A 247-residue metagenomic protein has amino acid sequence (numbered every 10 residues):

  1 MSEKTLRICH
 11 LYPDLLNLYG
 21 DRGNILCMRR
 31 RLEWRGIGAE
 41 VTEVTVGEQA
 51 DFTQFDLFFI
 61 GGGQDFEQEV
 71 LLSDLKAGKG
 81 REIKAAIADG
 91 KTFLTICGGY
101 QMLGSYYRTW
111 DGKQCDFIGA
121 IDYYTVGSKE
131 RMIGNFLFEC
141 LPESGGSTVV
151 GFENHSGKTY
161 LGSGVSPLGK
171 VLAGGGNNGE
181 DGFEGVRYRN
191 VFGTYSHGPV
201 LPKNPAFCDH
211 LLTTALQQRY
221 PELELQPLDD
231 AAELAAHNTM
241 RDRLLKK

Functional and structural regions predicted by a protein language model:
M1-A85, P202-K247: N-terminal beta1-alpha1 cap of cysteine-dependent amidohydrolase-like domains
K4-L6, S144-V149, R187-F192: Beta-strand-turn-beta hairpins that frame and shape the catalytic cleft of phosphate-ester-processing enzymes
T5, G38, G90, Q114-F117 (+1 more regions): A generic structural signal for alpha->beta connector loops
Y12, S156-K158, G198-V200: Glycine-rich beta-alpha junction loops
L57-G61, L94, G193-Y195: Structural motif
D65-P142: Cysteine-nucleophile active-site neighborhood
D111-E184: Pocket-forming structural segment of enzyme catalytic cores
N177-T214: A glycine-centered loop/beta-turn motif at secondary-structure junctions
